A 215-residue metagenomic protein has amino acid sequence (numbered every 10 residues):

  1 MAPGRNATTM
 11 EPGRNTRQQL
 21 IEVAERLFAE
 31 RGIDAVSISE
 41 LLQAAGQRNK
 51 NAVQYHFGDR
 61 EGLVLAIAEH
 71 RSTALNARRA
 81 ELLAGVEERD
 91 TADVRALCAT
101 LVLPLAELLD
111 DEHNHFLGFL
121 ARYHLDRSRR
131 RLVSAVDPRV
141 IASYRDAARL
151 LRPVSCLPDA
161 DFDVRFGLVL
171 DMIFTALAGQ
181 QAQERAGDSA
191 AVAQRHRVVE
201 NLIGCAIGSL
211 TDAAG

Functional and structural regions predicted by a protein language model:
M1-N15: N-terminal intrinsically disordered/low-complexity leader segments
R17, N49-K50, D159: The DNA-contacting recognition helix of HTH DNA-binding domains and analogous helical DNA-recognition elements
R17-E22, F57-E87: An amphipathic alpha-helix adjacent to DNA-recognition modules
L27, D34-G62, A66: Helix-turn-helix
A80-N114: Hydrophobic alpha-helical connector segments
L105, L117-H124, V169-I173, A206: Short alpha-helical scaffolding segments that buttress acidic/His motifs in well-ordered protein cores
N114-G118, S128-S155: Amphipathic alpha-helical packing segments from all-alpha helical-bundle domains
I141-G215: C-terminal peripheral helix-coil segments that are non-catalytic and often amphipathic
